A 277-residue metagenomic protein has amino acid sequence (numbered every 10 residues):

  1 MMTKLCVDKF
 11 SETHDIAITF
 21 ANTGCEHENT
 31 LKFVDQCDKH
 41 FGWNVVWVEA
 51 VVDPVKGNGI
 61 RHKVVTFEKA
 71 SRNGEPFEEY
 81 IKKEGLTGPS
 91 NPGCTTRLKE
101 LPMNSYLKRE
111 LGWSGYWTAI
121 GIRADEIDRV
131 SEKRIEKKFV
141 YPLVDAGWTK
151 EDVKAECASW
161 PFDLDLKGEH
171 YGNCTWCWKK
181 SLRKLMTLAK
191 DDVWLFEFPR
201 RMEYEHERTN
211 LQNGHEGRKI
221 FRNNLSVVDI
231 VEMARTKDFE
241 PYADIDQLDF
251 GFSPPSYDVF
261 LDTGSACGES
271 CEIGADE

Functional and structural regions predicted by a protein language model:
M1-E277: Nucleotide-activated chemistry modules centered on ATP-dependent adenylation/adenylyltransferase
